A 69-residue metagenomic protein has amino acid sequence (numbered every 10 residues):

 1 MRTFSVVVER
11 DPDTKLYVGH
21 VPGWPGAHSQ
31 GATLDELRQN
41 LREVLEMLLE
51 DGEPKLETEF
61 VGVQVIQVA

Functional and structural regions predicted by a protein language model:
M1-S5, D13, D35-A69: Short, charged, surface-exposed hinge/linker loops at domain edges that act as mobile lids or interdomain connectors
E9-P22: Short aromatic-glycine-(Arg/Gly/Cys) micro-motifs in beta-strand/loop hairpins
G23-G26, K55: Generic low-complexity segments that are intrinsically disordered, proline-rich and/or Lys/Arg-biased
P25-L34: A short, exposed loop/beta-hairpin motif centered on an aromatic-Gly-Thr core
